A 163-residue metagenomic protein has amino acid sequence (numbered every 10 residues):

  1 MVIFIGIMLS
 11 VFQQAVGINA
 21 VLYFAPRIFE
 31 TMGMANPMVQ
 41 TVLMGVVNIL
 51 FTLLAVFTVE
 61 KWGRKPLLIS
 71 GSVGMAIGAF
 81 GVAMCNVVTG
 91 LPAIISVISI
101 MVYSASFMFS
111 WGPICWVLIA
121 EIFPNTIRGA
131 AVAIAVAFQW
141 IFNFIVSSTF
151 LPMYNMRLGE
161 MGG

Functional and structural regions predicted by a protein language model:
M1-G163: Alpha-helical transmembrane bundle of multi-pass membrane proteins
